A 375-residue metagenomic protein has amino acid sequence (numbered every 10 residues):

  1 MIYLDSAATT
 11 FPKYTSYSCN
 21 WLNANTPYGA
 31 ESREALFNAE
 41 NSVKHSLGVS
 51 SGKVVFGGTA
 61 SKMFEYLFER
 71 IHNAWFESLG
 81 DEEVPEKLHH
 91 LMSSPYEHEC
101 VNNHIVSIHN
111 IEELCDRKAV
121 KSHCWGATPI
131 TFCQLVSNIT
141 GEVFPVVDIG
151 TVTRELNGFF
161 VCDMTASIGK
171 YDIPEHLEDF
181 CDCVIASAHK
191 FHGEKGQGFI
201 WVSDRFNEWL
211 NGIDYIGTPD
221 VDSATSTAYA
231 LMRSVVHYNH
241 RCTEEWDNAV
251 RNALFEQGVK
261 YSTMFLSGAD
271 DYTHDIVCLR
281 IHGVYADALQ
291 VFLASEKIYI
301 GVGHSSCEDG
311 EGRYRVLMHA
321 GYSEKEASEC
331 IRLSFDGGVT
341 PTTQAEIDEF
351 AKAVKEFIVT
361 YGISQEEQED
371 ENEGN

Functional and structural regions predicted by a protein language model:
M1-N375: Pyridoxal 5′-phosphate
